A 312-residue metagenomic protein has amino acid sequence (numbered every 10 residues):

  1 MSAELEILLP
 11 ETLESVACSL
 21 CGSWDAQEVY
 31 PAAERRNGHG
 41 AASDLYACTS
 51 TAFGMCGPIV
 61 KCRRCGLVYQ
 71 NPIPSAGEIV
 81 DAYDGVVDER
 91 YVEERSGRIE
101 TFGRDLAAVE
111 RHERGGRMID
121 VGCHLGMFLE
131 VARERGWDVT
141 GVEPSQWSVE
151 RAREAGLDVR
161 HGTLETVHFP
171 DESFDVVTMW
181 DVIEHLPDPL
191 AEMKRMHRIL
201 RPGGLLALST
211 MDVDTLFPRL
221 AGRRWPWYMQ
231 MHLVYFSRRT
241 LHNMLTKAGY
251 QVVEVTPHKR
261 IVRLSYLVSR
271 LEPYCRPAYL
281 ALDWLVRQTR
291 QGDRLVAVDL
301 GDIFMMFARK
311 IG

Functional and structural regions predicted by a protein language model:
M1-W180, L190-K194, P257-H258, Q291-G312: Conserved N-terminal segment of class I S-adenosyl-L-methionine
V16-Q27, R238-P257, L282: A SAM-dependent methyltransferase catalytic signature shared across enzymes that methylate proteins
A32-H39, V253-L280: Conserved catalytic loop of SAM-dependent methyltransferase domains
A32-S43, L208-V234, R239-T246, Y266-R270: Short, glycine-/aromatic-enriched active-site segment of Class I SAM-dependent methyltransferases
W180-P187, M231: Short catalytic micro-motifs in class I SAM-dependent methyltransferases
P187-A191, P218: Short N-terminal helix/helix-N-cap motif within the alpha/beta-hydrolase-1
L190-L205: A short glycine-rich, Lys/Arg-flanked "PGG" loop and its adjoining helix->strand segment in the class I
Y274-L300: A transmembrane-helix-recognition feature enriched in membrane-embedded lipid enzymes and envelope glyco-/phospholipid
